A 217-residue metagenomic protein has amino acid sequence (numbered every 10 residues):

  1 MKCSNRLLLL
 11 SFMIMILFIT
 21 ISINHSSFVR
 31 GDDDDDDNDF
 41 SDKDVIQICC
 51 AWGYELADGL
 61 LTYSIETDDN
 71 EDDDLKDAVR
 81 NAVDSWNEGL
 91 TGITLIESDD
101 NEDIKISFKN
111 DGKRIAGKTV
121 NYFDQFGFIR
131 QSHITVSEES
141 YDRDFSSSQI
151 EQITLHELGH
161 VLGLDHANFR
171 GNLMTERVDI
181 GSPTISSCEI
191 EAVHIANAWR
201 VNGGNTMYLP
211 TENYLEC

Functional and structural regions predicted by a protein language model:
M1-G31: Secretory targeting signatures
S4, C50-A51, E189: Secreted/luminal cysteine- and crosslink-motif detector
T20-D73, F123-Q125, V201-Y208, N213-C217: Disordered inhibitory propeptide/activation segment of secreted metzincin zinc metalloprotease zymogens, centered on
R30-D32, D124-Q149, D165-C217: Metalloprotease/metallohydrolase-associated module, dominated by Zn2+-dependent proteases
G59-T62, T91-I93, N101-D103, Q131-S132 (+2 more regions): Loop/turn elements at helix/coil->beta-strand transitions in domains of secreted/extracellular proteins
Y63, W86, H156-G159, M174 (+1 more regions): Divalent metal-coordination and catalytic microenvironments
T67, G89, E176-R177: A short gly/proline-enriched turn/hairpin at secondary-structure junctions
L75-V161, D165: Metzincin-family zinc-dependent endopeptidase catalytic domain
